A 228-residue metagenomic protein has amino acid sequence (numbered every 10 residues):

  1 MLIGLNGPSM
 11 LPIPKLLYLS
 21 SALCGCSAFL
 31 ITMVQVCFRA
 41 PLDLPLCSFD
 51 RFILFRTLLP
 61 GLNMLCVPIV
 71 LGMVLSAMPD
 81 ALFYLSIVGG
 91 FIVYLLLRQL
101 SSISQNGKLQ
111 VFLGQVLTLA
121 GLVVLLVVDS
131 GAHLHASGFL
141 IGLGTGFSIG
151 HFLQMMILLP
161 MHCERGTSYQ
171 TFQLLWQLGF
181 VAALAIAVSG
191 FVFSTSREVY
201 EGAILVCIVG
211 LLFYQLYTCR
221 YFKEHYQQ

Functional and structural regions predicted by a protein language model:
M1, L85-G89, Q170-L178: Transmembrane alpha-helical cores of Major Facilitator Superfamily
L2-K15, A182-R197: Transmembrane alpha-helix termini and helix-breaking/packing motifs in multi-pass membrane transporters
P14-V34, E198-R220: Symmetry-related core transmembrane helices of the 12-TM Major Facilitator Superfamily/SLC fold
S27-G61, H225-Q228: Flexible interhelical linker loops that connect adjacent transmembrane helices in multi-pass membrane transporters
I53-I92: Extracytoplasmic gate region of multi-pass secondary transporters
F83-G107, V111-L119: Transmembrane alpha-helices of Major Facilitator/SLC transporters
N106-F152: C-terminal transmembrane helical hairpin of 12-TM major facilitator-type secondary transporters
P160-T195: A late C-terminal transmembrane helix in Major Facilitator Superfamily
